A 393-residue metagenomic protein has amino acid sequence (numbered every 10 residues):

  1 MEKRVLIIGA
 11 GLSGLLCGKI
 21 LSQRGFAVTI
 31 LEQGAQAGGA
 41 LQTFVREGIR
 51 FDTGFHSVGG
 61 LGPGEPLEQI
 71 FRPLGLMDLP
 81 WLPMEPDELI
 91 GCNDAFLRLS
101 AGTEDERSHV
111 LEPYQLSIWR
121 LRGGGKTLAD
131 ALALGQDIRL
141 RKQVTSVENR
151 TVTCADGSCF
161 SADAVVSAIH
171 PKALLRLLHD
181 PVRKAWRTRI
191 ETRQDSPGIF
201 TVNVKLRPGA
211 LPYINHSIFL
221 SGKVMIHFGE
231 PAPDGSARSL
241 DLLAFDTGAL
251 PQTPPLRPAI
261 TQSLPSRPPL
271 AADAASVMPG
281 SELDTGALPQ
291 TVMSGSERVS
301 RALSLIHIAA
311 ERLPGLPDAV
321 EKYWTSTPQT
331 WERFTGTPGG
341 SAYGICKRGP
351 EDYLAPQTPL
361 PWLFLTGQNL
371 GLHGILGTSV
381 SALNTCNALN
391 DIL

Functional and structural regions predicted by a protein language model:
R4-I30: N-terminal Rossmann-like FAD-binding beta1-loop-alpha1 element of flavoenzymes
Q23-F44: Glycine-rich FAD pyrophosphate-binding loop
I49-S108: Dinucleotide-binding Rossmann-like beta1-alpha1 core, especially the glycine-rich loop that anchors the ADP
E112-S146: Helical element adjacent to the flavin cofactor pocket in flavoenzyme catalytic cores
T145-D246, Q252, L264, D273 (+1 more regions): Mid-domain catalytic core of redox enzymes that form a hydrophobic substrate pocket/lid adjacent to a catalytic redox
H307-I308: Conserved small/polar residues in nucleotide/adenosyl-binding loops
G315-L372: A glycine-rich dinucleotide-binding beta-alpha-beta segment and adjacent secondary-structure elements that constitute
L370-L389: A conserved FAD-binding loop/helix module that cradles the flavin
